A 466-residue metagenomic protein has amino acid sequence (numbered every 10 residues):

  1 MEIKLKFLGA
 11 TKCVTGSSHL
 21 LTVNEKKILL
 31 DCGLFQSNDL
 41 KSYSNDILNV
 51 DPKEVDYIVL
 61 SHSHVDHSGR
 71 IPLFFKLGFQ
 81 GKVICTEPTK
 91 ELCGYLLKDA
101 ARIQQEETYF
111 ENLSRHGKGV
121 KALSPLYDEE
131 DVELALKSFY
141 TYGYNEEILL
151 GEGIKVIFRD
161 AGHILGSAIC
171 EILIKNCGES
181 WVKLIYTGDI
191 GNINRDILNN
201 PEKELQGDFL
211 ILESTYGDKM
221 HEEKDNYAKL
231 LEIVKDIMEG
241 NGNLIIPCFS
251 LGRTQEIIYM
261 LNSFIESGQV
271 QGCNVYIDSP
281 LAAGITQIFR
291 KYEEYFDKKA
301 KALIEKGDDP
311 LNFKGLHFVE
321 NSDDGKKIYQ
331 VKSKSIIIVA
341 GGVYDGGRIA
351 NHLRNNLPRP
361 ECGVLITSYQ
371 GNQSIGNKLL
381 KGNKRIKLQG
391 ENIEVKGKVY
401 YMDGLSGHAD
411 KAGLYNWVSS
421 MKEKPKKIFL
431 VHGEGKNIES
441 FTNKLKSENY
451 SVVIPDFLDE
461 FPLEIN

Functional and structural regions predicted by a protein language model:
M1-K53, L134-N199, D323-V331, I336 (+2 more regions): Core dinuclear metal-dependent hydrolase active-site scaffold
A10-T11, C32-F35, P88, I164 (+8 more regions): Active-site metal-binding loops of divalent metal-dependent hydrolases
T11-G16, V23-G81, C85-K137, I190-N200 (+2 more regions): Pre-active-site segment of Zn-dependent metallo-hydrolases
G16, N38, S68-G69, G94 (+10 more regions): Short helix/loop capping segments that flank catalytic or ligand/cofactor-binding pockets
K82, I169, G191-D278, G363-S368 (+1 more regions): Cap/insert and terminal regions of metallo-dependent hydrolase folds
D99-I103, E107-E111, N226-A228, L261-F264 (+2 more regions): Short secondary-structure boundary/capping segments
A100-I164, E293-K332: Metallo-beta-lactamase
I233-N372, K387: Hard-cation-handling environments
